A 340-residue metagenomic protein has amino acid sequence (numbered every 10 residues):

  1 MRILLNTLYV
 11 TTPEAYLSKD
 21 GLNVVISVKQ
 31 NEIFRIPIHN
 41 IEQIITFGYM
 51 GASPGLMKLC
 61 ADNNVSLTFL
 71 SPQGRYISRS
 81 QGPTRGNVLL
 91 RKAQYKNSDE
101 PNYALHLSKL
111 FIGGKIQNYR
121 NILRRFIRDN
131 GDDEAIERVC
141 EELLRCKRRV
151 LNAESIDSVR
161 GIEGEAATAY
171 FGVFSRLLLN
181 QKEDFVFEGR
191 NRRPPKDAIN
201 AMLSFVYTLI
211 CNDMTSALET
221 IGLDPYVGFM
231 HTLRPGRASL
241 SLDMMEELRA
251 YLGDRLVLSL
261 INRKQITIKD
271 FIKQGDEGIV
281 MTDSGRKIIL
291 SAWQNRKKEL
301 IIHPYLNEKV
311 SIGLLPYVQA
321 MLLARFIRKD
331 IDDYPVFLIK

Functional and structural regions predicted by a protein language model:
M1-K19, K29, R35, N87-Y226 (+1 more regions): Active-site helix-to-loop segments that bind/position phosphate- or nucleotide-bearing substrates and donors across
E14, I33-F34, Y49, G55-M57: Catalytic micro-motifs at enzyme active sites that drive phosphoryl/nucleotidyl and oxygen chemistry
V24-V25: Hydrophobic residues embedded in beta-strands of well-ordered beta-sheets
I38-A52: Extracellular/luminal Protease-associated
E42, P54, K58, T208: Short alpha-helical basic/polar micro-motif
I45-Y49, L70, V206: Short His-Asn-centered micro-motif
A52-P54, K58-K109, R120: Phosphate- and other anionic-substrate recognition elements at nucleic-acid/protein interfaces
